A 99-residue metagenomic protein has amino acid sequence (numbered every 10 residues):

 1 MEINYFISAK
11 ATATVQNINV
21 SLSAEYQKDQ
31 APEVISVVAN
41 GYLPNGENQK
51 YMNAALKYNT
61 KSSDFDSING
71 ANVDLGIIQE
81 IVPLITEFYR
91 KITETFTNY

Functional and structural regions predicted by a protein language model:
M1-S21, Q27-V34, V38-Y99: Viral virion structural and adsorption modules
